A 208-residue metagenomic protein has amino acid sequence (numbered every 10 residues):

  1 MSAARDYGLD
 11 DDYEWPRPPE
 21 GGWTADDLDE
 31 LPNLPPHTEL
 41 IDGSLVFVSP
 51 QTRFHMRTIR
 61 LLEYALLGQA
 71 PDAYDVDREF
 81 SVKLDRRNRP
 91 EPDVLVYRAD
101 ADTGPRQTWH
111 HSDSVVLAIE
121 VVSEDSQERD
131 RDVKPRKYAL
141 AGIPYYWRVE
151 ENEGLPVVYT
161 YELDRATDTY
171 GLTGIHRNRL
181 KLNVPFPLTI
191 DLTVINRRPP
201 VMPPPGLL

Functional and structural regions predicted by a protein language model:
M1-L208: Gly/Pro/Ser/Thr-rich low-complexity, intrinsically disordered segments predominantly at protein N-termini
